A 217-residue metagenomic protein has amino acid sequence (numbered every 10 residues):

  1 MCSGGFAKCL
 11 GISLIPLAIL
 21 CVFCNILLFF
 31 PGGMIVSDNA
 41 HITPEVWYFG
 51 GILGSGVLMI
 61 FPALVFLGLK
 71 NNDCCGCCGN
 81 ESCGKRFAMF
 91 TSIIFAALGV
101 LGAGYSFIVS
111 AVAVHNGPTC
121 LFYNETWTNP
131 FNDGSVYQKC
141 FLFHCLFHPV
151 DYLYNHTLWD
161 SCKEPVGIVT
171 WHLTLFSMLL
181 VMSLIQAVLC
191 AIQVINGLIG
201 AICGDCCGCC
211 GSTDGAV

Functional and structural regions predicted by a protein language model:
C2-N129, L179-C203, C207: Signature of small four-pass
H41-I42, V136, V217: Low-complexity, compositionally biased segments
V114-V166: Extracellular/lumenal N-termini and interhelical loops of multi-pass eukaryotic membrane proteins
Y154-L184: Individual transmembrane alpha-helix segments
C209-V217: Non-transmembrane, juxtamembrane loop and terminal tail segments of multi-pass eukaryotic membrane proteins
